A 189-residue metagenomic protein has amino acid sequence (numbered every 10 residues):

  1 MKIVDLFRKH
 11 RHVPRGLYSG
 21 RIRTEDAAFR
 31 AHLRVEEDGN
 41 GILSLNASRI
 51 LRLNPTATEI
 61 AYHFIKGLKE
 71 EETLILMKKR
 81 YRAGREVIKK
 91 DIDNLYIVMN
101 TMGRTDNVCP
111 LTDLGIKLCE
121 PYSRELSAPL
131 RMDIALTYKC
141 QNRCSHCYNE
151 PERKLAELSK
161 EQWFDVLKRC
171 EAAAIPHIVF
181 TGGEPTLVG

Functional and structural regions predicted by a protein language model:
M1-T58, Y62: Acidic, low-complexity/disordered tracts enriched in E/D and polar residues
I3, R49-D133: Long, charge-rich, low-complexity alpha-helical segments
R15-Y18, R30, T101-R104, A135-T137 (+1 more regions): Short low-complexity stretches enriched in small and charged residues
G16, G20, G39-G41, G67 (+5 more regions): Residue-identity detector for glycine
L33-D38, A47-L53, C109-P110, E120-P121 (+2 more regions): Short amphipathic alpha-helical segments, especially helix-boundary/capping motifs
N40, A57, I65-K66, W163 (+2 more regions): Generic hydrophobic/packing signal
E72, R80, N94, V98 (+1 more regions): Conserved alpha-helical substructure of the radical SAM core
